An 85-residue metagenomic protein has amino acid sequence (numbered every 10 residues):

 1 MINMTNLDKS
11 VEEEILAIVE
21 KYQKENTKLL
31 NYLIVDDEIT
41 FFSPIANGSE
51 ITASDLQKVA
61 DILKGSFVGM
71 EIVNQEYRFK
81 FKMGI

Functional and structural regions predicted by a protein language model:
M1-M4, F41-E50, F79-F81: Disordered, low-complexity tails and leader-like regions
M1-T40: An N-terminal amphipathic alpha-helical segment
Q23-T27, K64, G84: Short, flexible coil/linker elements and helix-boundary hinge sites characteristic of intrinsically disordered
L29-N74: Acidic, low-complexity, intrinsically disordered interaction modules
G69-I85: Polar/charged, Gly/Pro-rich intrinsically disordered segments
